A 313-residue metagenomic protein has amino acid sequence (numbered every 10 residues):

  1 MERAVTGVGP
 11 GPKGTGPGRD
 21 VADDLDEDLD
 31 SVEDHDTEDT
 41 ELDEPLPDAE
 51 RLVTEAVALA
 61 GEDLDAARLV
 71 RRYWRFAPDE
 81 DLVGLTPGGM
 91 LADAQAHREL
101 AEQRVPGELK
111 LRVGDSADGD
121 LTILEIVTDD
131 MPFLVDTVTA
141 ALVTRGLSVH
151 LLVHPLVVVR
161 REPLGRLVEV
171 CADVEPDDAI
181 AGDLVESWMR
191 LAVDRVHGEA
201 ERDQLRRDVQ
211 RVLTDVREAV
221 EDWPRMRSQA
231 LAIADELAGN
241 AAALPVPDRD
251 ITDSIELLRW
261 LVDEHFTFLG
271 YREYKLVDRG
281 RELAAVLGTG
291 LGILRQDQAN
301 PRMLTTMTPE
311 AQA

Functional and structural regions predicted by a protein language model:
M1-G9, R19-D20: Intrinsic disorder/low-complexity signal
E2-T6, D36-G119, I123-V127, A140-V143 (+3 more regions): Charge-rich interaction surfaces and accessory domains that mediate macromolecular binding and assembly
G11, G16-D39: Asp/Glu-rich intrinsically disordered low-complexity tracts
D36-D39, D43, V149-H150, V159 (+3 more regions): An N-terminal assembly and electron-transfer interface module characteristic of large anaerobic redox and radical
V127-F133: Short, surface-exposed ligand-recognition loops at beta-strand->loop->(often short) alpha-helix junctions that present
M131, R195-G198: Helix N-cap motif at beta-to-alpha junctions
V135-D136, A140-A172: Well-ordered mid-protein domain cores that form the structural environment of catalytic cofactors
R161-R195: Extended charged low-complexity segments that act as oligomerization/scaffolding linkers
